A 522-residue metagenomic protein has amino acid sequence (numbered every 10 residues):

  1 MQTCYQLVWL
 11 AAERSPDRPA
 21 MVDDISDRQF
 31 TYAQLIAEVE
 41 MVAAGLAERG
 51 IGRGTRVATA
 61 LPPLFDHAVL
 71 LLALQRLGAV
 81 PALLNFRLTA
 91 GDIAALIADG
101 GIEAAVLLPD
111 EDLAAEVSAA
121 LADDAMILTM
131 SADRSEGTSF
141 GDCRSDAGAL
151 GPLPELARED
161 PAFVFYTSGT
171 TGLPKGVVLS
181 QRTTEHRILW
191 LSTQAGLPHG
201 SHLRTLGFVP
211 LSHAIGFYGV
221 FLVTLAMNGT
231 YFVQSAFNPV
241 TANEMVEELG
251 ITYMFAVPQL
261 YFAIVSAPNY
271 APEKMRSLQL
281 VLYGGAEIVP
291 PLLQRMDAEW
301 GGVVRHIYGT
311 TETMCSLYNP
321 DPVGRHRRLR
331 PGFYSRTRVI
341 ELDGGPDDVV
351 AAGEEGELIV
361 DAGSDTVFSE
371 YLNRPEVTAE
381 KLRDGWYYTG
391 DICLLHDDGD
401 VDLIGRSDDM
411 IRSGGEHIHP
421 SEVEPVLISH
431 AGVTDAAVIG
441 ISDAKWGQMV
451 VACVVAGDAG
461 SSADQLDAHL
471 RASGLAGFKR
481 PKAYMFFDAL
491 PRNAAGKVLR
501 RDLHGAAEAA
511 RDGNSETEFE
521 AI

Functional and structural regions predicted by a protein language model:
L7, E48-R49, L72, R76-C143 (+1 more regions): Structural core segment of the AMP-binding/adenylate-forming
A20-L64, A68-L72, T89-A94: Conserved AMP-binding/adenylate-forming core of the ANL superfamily
L46-I51, T55, A149-E159, V164-G207 (+1 more regions): Conserved adenylate-forming
L88, L107, S364, S369-E370 (+4 more regions): AMP-binding/adenylate-forming catalytic core of the ANL superfamily
E185-R204, S212-T252, A267: Conserved AMP-binding/adenylation subdomain of ANL enzymes
I251-A256, A267-H326, R336, D347: Gly/Ser/Thr-rich phosphate-binding loop
G345-E380, I418: Conserved ATP/PPi-binding loop(s) of AMP-dependent carboxylate-activating enzymes
L475-K497, E516-I522: AMP-binding/adenylate-forming catalytic domain of the ANL superfamily
